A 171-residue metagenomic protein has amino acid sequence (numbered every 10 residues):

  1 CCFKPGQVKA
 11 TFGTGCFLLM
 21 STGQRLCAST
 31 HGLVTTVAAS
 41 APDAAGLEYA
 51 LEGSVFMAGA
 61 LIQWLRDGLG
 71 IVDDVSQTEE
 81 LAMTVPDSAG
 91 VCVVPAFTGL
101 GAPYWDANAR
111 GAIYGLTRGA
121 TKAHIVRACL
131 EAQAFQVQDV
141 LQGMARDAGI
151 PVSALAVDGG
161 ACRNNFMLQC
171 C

Functional and structural regions predicted by a protein language model:
C1-C171: Active-site core segments that coordinate phosphate-bearing ligands/cofactors across diverse enzyme families
